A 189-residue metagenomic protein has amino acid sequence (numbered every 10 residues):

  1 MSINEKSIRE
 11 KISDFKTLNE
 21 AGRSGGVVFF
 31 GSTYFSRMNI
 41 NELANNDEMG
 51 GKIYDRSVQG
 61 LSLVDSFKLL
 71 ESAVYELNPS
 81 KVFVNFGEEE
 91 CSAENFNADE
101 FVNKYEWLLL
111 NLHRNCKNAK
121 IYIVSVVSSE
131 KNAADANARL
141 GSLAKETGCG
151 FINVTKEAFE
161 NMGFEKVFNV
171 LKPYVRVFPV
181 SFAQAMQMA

Functional and structural regions predicted by a protein language model:
S2-N103, N132: Conserved SGNH/GDSL esterase-like catalytic core that processes O-acyl groups on lipids and polysaccharides
N46-M49, K68-A189: Alpha-helical cap/lid subdomain in secreted, periplasmic, or secretory-pathway luminal O-acyl-processing enzymes
